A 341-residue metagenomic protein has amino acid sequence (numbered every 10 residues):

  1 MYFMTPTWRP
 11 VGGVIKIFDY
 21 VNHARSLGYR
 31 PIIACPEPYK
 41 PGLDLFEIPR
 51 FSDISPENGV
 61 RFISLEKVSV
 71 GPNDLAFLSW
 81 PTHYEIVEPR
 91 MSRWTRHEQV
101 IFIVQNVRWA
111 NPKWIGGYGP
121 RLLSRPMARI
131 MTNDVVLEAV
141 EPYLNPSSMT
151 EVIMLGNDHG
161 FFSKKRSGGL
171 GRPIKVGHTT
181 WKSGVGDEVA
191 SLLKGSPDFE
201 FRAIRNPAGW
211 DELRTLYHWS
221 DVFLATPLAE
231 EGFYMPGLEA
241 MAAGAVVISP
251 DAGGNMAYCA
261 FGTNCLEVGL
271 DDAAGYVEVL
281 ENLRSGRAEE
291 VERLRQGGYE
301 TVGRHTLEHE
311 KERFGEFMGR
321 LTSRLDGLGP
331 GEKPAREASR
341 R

Functional and structural regions predicted by a protein language model:
G13-D19, V136-E212: Conserved catalytic-core segment of nucleotide-activated headgroup transferases in glycan assembly
I32, L43-S124: Extended catalytic core of nucleotide-activated donor transferases of GT-like folds
E85-E88, P112-I115, P126-S148, D187-E188: A short, active-site helix/loop in glycosyltransferases that binds the activated sugar's phosphate group
T179, F261, C265-A274, E281-A288: Conserved acidic donor-binding segment of nucleotide-sugar-dependent glycosyltransferases
R214, G237-A242, M256-A257: Short alpha-helical segment that forms part of, or immediately flanks, the ligand-binding pocket in carbohydrate-active
L216-W219: Short alpha-helical donor nucleotide-sugar binding micro-motif in glycosyltransferases
V246-S249: Short hydrophobic beta-strand element within catalytic cores of glycosyltransferases and related nucleotide-activated
A288-P330: A charged, aromatic-enriched C-terminal amphipathic alpha-helix characteristic of glycosyltransferases across folds
